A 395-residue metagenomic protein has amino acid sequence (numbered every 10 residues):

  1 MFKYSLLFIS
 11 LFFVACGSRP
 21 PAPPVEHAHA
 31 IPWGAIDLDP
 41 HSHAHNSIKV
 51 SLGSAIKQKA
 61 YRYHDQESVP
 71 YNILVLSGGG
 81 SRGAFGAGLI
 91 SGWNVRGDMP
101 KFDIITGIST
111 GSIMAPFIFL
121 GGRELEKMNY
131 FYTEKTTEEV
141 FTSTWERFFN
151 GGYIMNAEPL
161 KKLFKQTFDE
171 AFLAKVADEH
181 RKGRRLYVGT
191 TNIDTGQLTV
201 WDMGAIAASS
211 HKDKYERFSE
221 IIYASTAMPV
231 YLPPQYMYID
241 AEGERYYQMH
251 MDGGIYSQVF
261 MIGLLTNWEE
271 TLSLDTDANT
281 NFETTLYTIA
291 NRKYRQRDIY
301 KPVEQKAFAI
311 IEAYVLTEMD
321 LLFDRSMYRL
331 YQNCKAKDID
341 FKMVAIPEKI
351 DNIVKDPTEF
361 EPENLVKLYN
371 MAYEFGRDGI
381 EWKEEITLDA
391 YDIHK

Functional and structural regions predicted by a protein language model:
M1-L7: Sec-dependent signal peptide recognition, specifically the positively charged N-region followed immediately by
F12-A15: C-terminal motif of bacterial Sec signal peptides marking the signal peptidase cleavage site
G17-D103, F119-K395: Patatin-like phospholipase
G80, I108-S109: Catalytic nucleophile serine of serine hydrolases, specifically the conserved "nucleophile elbow" pentapeptide
